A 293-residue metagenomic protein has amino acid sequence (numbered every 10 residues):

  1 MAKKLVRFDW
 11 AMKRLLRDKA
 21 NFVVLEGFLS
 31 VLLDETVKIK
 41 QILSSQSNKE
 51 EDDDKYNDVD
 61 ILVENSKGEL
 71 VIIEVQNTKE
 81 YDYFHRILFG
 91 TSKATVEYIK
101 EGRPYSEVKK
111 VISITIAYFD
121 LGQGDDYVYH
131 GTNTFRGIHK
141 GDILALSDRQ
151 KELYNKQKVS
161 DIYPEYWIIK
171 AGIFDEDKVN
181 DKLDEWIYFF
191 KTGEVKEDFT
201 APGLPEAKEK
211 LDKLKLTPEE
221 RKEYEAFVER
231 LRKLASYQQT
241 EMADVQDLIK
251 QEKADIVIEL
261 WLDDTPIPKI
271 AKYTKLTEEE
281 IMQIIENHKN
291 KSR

Functional and structural regions predicted by a protein language model:
M1-R221: Conserved single-residue anchors adjacent to enzymatic active/cofactor-binding motifs
V71-Q76, D181-R293: Short, charged alpha-helical interaction segments and adjacent helix-coil junctions
